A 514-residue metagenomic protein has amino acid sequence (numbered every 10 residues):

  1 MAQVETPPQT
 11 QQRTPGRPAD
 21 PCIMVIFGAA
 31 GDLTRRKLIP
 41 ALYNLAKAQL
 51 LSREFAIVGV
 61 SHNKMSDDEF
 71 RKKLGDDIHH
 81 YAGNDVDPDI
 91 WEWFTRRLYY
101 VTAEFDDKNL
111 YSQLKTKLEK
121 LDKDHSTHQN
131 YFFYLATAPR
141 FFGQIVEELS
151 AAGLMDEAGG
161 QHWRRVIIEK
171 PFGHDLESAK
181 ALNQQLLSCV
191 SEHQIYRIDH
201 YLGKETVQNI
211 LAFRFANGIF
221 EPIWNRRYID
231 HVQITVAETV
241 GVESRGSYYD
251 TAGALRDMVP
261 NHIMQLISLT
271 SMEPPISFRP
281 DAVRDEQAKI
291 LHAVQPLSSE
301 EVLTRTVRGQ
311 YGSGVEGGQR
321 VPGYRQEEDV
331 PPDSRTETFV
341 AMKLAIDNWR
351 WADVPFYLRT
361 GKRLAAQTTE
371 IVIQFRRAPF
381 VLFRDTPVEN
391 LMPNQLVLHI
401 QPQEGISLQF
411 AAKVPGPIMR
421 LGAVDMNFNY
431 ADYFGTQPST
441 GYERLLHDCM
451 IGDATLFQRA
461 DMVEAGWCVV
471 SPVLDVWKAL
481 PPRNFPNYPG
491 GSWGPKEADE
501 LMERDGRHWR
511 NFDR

Functional and structural regions predicted by a protein language model:
M1-I168, F172-R514: Secretory/organelle targeting and membrane-embedding segments
